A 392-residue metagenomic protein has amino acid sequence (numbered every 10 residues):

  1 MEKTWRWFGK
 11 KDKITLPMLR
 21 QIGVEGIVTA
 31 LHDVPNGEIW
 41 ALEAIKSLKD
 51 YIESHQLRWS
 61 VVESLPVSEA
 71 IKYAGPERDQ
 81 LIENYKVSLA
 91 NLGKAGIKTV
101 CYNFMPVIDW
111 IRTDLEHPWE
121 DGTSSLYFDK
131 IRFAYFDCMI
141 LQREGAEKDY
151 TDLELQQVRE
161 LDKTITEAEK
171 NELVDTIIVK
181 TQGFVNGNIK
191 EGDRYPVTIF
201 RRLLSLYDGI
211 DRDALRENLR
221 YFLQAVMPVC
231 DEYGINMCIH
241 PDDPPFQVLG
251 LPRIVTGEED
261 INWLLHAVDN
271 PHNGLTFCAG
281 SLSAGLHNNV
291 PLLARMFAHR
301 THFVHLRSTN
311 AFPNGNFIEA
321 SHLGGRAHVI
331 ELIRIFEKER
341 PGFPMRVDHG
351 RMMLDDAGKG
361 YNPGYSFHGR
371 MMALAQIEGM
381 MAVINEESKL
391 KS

Functional and structural regions predicted by a protein language model:
M1-T4, G9, P17-R20, A70-A74 (+9 more regions): Histidine-acidic metal/acid-base catalytic patches
G9-H32, Y51-H55, N91-V100: Catalytic domains of carbohydrate-active enzymes, especially glycoside hydrolases
Q21-I22, L57-K72: A short glycine/small-residue-enriched secondary-structure motif
A30-K46: Glycine-rich, proline-tolerant flexible connector loops at the mouths of alpha/beta enzymes
D33, P66, P106-V107, P244: Conserved beta-strand edge residues that scaffold enzyme active sites
A41-S60, S64, L81, L89: An N-terminal, globular interaction/scaffold subdomain
K49-S60, I97-P196: Glycine-rich, aromatic-flanked loop segments that form ligand/cofactor-binding clefts across common enzyme folds
